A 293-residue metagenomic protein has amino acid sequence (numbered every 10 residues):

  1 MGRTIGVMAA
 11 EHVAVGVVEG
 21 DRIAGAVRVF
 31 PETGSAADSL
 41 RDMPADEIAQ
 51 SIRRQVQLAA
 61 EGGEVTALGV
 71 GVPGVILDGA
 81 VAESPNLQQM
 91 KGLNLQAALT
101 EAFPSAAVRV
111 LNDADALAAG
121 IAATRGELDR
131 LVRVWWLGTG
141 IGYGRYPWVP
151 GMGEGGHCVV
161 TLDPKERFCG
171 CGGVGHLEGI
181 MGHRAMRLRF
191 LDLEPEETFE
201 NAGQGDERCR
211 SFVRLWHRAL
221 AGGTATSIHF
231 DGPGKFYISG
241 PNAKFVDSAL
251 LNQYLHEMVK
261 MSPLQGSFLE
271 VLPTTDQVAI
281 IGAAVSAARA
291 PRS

Functional and structural regions predicted by a protein language model:
R3, V13-V18, R22-V29, A36-R41 (+3 more regions): Glycine/GP-enriched mid-protein hinge/lid loop-to-helix segment characteristic of carbohydrate kinases
R3-V72: Conserved phosphate-binding loops in N-terminal lobes of ATP-dependent enzymes of the actin/Hsp70/sugar-kinase
A14, G74-D78, D115-A118, I141-Y143 (+2 more regions): Short, active-site-adjacent cap segments at secondary-structure transitions
G34-A49, R53, E64-L68, V75-L131 (+1 more regions): Glycine-rich phosphate-binding loop and adjoining helix at the ATP-binding site of ATP-dependent phosphoryl-transfer
D38-G63, R187-A249, S267-Q277: Adenine-nucleotide phosphate-binding core of ATP-dependent small-molecule kinases
S51, Q55-A59, A118-I121, I280-A290: Stable alpha-helical structural segments in soluble proteins, enriched in small hydrophobic residues
L68-G74, L137-T139, P233-A243: Glycine-rich beta-strand-to-loop/alpha-helix junction loops that act as flexible
P263-S293: Conserved glycine-rich phosphate/nucleotide-binding loop and adjacent Mg2+-coordinating catalytic segment
